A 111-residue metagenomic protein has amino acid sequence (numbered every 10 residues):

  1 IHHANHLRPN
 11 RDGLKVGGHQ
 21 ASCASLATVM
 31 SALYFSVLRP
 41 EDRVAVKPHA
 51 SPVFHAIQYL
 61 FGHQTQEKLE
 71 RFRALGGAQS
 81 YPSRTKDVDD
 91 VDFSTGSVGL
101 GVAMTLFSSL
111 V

Functional and structural regions predicted by a protein language model:
H2-L14, Q20-V111: Cofactor-binding active-site loop characterized by glycine-rich and histidine/acidic residues
